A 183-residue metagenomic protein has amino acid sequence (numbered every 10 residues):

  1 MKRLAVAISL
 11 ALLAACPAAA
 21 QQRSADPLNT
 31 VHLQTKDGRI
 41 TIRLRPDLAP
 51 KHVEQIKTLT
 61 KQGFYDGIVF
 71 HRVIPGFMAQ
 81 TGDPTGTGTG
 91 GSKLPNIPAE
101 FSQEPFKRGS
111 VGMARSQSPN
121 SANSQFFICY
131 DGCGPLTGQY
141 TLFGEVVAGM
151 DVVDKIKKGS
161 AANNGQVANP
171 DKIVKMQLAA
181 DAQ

Functional and structural regions predicted by a protein language model:
M1-I8: Bacterial N-terminal signal peptides that target proteins for export
I8, L13-Q183: Cyclophilin-like peptidyl-prolyl cis-trans isomerases
